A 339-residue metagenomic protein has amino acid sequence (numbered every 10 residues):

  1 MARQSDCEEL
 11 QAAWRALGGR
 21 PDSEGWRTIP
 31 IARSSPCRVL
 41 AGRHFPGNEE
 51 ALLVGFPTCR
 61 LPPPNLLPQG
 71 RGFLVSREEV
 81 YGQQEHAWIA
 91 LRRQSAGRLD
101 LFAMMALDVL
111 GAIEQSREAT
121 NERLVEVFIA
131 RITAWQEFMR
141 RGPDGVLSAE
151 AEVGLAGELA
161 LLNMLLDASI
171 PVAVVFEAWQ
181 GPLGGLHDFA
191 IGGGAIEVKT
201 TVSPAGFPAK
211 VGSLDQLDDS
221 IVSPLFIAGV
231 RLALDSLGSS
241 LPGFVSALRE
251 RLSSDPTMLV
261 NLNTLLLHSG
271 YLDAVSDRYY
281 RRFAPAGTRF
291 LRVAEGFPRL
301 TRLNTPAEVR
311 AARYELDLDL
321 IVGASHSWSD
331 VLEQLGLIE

Functional and structural regions predicted by a protein language model:
M1-G184, T201-E339: Nucleic-acid endonuclease domains
D188-S203: Active-site ExK catalytic segment of metal-dependent nucleases
